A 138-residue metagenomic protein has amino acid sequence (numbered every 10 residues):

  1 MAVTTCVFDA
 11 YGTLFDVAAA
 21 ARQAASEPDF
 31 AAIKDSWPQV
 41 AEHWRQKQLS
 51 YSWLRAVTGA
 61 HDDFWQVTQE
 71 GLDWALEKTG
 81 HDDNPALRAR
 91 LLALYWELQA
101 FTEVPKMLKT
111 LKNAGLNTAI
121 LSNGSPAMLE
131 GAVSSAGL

Functional and structural regions predicted by a protein language model:
M1-Q46, L76-K78: Active-site neighborhood of HAD-like aspartate-dependent phosphohydrolases
A10, N123-G124: Short, well-ordered beta-to-alpha junction loops that form the rim of enzyme active sites and present histidine/acidic
A21-A25, V104, L129-V133: Hydrophobic packing residues within well-ordered alpha-helices of enzyme cores
D29, S52-A56, Y95: Short amphipathic alpha-helical interaction patches enriched in hydrophobic/aromatic residues with interspersed Lys/Arg
Q46, S50-A89: A metal-dependent, Asp-based hydrolase signature
H61, W65-Q66, D83-I120, P126-E130: Short, acidic loop-to-helix structural element flanking the phosphoryl-transfer center in phosphate-processing enzymes
G137-L138: Structural recognition of alpha->loop->beta junctions
